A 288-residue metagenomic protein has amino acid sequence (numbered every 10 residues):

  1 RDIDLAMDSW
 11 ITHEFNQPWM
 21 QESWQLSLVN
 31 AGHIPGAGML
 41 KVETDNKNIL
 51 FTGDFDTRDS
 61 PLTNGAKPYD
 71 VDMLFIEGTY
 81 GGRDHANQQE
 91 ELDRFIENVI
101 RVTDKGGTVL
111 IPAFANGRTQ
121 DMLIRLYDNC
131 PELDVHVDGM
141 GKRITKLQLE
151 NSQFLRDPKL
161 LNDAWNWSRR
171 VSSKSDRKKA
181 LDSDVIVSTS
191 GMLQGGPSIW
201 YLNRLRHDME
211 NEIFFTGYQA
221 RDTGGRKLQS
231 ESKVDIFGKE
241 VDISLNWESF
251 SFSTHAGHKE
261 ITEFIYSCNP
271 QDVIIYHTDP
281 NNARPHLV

Functional and structural regions predicted by a protein language model:
R1-V135: His/Asp/Glu-rich metal-coordinating catalytic cores of metallo-dependent phosphodiesterases/hydrolases acting on
W24-L28, L147-R156, T262-I265: Short, surface-exposed amphipathic charged segments that create phosphate/polyanion-binding patches used for binding
A86-L92, D163-S175, G191-Q194, L228-S232 (+1 more regions): A general structural motif
I96-T216, R221, Y276: Hard-cation-handling environments
G196-L205, S253-S267: A short, acidic, amphipathic alpha-helical segment used as a generic capping/interface helix at domain edges
R206-D242: Redox- and metal-dependent alpha/beta enzyme cores, enriched for Fe-S-associated oxidoreductases and cofactor-handling
D235-E263: Generic long, charged, amphipathic alpha-helical segments
I265, N269-T278: Proline-aspartate-enriched helix->loop->beta-strand connector
